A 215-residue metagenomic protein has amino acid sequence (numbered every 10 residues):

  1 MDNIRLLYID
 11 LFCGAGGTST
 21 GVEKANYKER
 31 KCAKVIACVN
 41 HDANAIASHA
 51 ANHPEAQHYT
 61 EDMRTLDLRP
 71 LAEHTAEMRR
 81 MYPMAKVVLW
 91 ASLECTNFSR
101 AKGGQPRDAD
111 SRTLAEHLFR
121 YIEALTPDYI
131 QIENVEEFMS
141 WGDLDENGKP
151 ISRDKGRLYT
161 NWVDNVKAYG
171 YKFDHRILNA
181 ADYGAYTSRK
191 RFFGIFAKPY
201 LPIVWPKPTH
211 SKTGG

Functional and structural regions predicted by a protein language model:
M1-V35, H41, N165-K172, R191-G215: S-adenosyl-L-methionine-dependent DNA methyltransferase catalytic core
Y8, L89, I130: Receiver (REC) domain switch-region micro-motif
T20-K24, A51, R120-E123, D164: Short, well-ordered alpha-helices that flank and scaffold nucleotide-derived cofactor binding pockets
E29, E55-A56, D128: Secondary-structure boundary/capping positions in well-ordered alpha/beta enzyme cores
C38-A43, D62, E133-E137: Conserved acidic E/D residue at the C-terminus of a beta-strand in Rossmann-like folds
N44-S48, L114: Conserved short alpha-helix immediately C-terminal to the canonical SAM/SAH-binding motif I of Rossmann-like
A47-P83: S-adenosyl-L-methionine
R69-A85, L93-G215: Class I S-adenosyl-L-methionine
